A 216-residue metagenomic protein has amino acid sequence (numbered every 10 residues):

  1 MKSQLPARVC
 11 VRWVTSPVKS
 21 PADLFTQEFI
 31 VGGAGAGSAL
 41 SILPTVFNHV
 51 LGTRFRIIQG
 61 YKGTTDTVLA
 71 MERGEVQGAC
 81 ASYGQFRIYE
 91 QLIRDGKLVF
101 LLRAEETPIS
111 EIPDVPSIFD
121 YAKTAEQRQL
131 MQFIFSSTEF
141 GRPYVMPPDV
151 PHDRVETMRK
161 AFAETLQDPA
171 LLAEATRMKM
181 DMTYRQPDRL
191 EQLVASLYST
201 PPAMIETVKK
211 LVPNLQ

Functional and structural regions predicted by a protein language model:
M1-R73, A122-Q129, S137-E174: Hinge/capping helix and adjacent helix->loop/strand transition within the periplasmic-binding protein
A34, G60-K62, C80-S82, R103 (+1 more regions): Short beta-strand and adjacent tight-turn residues that come in two discontinuous sequence segments and form the edges
S41-V50, R73, G78-Y121: A ligand-binding cleft/hinge motif common to bilobed small-molecule-binding domains
F55-R56, V76-A81, F100-R103, S196-L197 (+1 more regions): Short, structured secondary-structure boundary patches
V68, I112-P116, Q186: Short, well-ordered secondary-structure micro-motifs
R94, Y121, V150-Q216: An extracytoplasmic/periplasmic, membrane-proximal ligand-sensing/linker region
